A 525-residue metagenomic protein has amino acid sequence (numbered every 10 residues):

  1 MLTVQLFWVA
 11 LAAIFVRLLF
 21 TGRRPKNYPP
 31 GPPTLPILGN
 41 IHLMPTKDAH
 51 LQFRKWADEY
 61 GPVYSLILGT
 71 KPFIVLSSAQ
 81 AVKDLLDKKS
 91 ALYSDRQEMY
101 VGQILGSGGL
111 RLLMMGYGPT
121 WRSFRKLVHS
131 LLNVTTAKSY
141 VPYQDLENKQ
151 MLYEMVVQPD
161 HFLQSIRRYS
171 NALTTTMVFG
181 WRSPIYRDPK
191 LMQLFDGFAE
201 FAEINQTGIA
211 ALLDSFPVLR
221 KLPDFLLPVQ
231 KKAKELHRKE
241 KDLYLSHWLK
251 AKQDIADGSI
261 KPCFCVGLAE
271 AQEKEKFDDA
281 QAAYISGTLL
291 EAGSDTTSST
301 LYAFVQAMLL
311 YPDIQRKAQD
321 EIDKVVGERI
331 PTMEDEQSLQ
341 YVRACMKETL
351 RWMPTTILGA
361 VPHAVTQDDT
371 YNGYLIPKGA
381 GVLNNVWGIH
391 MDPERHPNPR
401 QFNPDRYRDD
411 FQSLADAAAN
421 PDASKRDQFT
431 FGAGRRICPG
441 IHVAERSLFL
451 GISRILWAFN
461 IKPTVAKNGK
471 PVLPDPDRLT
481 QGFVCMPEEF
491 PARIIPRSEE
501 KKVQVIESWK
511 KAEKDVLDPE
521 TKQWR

Functional and structural regions predicted by a protein language model:
L2-G106, P119, S123, D145-Q150 (+3 more regions): N-terminal membrane-proximal hinge/A-helix region immediately C-terminal to the signal-anchor transmembrane segment
P30-P33, Q193-E200, S259-G267, A307-T356 (+5 more regions): Cytochrome P450 I-helix active-site segment
I41-R54, E59-G61, D242, E328-G373 (+1 more regions): Conserved cytochrome P450 K-helix E-x-x-R motif and the immediately C-terminal K′/meander segment
D48-I74, S94-G116, K126-S183, D242-D257 (+4 more regions): Cytochrome P450 catalytic-domain "roof"
Q97-L105, A137-L301, K317: Cytochrome P450 heme-thiolate monooxygenase catalytic core
G287, D410-L450, D477-T480: Cytochrome P450 heme-thiolate "Cys pocket" and heme-binding signature region
P312-I314, I441-P487, I495-K501: Cytochrome P450 heme-binding "Cys pocket" and the immediately downstream C-terminal segment
N384-A419, W509-K510: Conserved cytochrome P450 K-helix/beta-meander segment immediately N-terminal to the heme-binding cysteine loop
